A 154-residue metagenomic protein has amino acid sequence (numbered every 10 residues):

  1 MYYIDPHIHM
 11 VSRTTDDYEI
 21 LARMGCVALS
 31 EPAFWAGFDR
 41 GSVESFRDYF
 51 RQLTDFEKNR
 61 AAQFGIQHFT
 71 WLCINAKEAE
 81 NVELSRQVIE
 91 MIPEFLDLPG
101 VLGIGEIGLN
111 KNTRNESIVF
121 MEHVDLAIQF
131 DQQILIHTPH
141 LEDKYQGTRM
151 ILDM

Functional and structural regions predicted by a protein language model:
M1-M154: Mid-domain alpha/beta scaffold segments of enzyme catalytic cores
